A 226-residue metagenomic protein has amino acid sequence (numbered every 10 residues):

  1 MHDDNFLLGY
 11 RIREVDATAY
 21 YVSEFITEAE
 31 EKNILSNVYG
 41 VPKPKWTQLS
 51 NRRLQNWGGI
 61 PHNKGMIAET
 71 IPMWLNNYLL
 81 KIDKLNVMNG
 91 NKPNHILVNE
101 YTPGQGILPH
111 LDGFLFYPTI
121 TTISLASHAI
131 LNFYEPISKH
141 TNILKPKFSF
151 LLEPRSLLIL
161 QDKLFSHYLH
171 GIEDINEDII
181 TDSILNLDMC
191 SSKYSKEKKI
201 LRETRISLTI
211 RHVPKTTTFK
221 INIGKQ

Functional and structural regions predicted by a protein language model:
M1-Q226: Non-heme Fe(II) oxygenase metal-center motifs and adjacent flexible, charged/small-residue loops
